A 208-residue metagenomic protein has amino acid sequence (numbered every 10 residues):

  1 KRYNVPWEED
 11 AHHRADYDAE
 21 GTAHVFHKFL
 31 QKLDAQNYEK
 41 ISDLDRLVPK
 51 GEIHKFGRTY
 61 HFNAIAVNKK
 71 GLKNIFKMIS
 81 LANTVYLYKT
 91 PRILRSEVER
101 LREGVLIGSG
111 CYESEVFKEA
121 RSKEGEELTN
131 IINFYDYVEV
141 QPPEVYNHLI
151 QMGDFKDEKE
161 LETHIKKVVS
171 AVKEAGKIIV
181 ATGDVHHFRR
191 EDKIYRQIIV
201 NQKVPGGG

Functional and structural regions predicted by a protein language model:
K1-G208: Phosphodiester-processing cores and adjacent nucleic acid-binding clamps
